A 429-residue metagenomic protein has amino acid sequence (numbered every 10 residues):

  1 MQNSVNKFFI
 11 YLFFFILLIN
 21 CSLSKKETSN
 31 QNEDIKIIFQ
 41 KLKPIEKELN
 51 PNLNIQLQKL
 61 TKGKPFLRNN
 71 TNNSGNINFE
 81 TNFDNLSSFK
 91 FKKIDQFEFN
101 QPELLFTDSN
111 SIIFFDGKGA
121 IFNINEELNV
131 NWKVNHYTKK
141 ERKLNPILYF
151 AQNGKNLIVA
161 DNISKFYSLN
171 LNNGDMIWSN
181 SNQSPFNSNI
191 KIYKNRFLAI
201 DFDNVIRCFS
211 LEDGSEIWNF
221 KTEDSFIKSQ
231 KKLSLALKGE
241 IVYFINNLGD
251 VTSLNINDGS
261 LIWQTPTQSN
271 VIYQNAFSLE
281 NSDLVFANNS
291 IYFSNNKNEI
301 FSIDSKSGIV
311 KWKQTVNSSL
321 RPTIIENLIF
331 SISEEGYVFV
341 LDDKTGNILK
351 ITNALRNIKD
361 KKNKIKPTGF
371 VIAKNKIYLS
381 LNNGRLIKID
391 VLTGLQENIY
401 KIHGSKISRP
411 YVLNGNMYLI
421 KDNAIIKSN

Functional and structural regions predicted by a protein language model:
K25, E48, T61-G63, S88-F106 (+7 more regions): Extracytoplasmic beta-rich repeat domains
Q31-S88: Blade/loop signatures of beta-propeller domains
D116-G117, N125, D161-N162, D201-F202 (+9 more regions): Structural signature of WD-repeat beta-propellers
F122, Y167, R207, E216 (+6 more regions): WD40 beta-propeller blade core
N125-N129, N170-G174, S210-G214, N255-G259 (+4 more regions): Short loop/turn segments that connect beta-strands within beta-propeller blades
I324-I325, S331-V340, N347, I351-I389: Loop/turn-rich, solvent-exposed surfaces of beta-rich toroidal or solenoidal domains
